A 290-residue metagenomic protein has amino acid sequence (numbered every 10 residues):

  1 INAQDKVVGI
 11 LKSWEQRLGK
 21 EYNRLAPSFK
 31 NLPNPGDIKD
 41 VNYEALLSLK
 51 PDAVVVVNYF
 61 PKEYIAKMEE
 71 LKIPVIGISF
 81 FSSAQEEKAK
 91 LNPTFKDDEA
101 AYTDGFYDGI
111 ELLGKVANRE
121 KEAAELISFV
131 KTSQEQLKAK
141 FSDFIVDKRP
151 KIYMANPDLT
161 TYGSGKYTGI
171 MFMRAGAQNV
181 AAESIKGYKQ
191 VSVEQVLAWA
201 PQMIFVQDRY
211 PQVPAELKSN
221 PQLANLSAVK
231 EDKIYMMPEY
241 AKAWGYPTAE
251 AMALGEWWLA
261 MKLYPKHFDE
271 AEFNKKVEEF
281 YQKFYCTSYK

Functional and structural regions predicted by a protein language model:
I1-L49, A53-N58, G77-F81, A177-V180: A short, structured surface patch at a secondary-structure boundary
A3, L71-K72, A175-G176, V229-K230: Short, structured coil segments at secondary-structure junctions
V8-L11, A53-V57, V75-S79, P150-A155 (+3 more regions): Structural recognition of the beta-strand scaffold that forms the well-ordered cores of secreted hydrolase catalytic
S13-Q16, A53-V54, Y59-E63, F81-A84 (+4 more regions): Solvent-exposed loop/turn segments at secondary-structure junctions within structured extracellular/periplasmic domains
E15, Y167-Y188, S192: Alpha-helical, coiled-coil/dimerization segments enriched in small aliphatic residues
S28, L32, A182-G187, Q195 (+9 more regions): Acidic/histidine-enriched, beta-strand-rich ligand/metal-binding domains
V41-K50, E70, V191-A200: Short helices/loops that flank or line small-molecule/ion binding pockets
Y64, E69-N156, T160, P238-K290: Extracytoplasmic substrate-binding proteins
